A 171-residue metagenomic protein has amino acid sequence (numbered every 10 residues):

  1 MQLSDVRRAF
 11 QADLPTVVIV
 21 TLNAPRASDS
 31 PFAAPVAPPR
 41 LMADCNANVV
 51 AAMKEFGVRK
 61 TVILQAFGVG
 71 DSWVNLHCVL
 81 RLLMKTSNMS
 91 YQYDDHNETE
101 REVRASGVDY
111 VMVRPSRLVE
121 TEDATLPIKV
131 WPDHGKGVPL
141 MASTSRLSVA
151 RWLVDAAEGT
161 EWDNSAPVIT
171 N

Functional and structural regions predicted by a protein language model:
M1-N48, A52-E55: NAD(P)H-binding glycine-rich loop region in Rossmannoid oxidoreductase-like domains and their noncatalytic homologs
P25, P38-P39, E55-F56, K60 (+1 more regions): Oxidoreductase cofactor-interface core, primarily capturing Rossmann-like NAD(P)-dependent enzymes
